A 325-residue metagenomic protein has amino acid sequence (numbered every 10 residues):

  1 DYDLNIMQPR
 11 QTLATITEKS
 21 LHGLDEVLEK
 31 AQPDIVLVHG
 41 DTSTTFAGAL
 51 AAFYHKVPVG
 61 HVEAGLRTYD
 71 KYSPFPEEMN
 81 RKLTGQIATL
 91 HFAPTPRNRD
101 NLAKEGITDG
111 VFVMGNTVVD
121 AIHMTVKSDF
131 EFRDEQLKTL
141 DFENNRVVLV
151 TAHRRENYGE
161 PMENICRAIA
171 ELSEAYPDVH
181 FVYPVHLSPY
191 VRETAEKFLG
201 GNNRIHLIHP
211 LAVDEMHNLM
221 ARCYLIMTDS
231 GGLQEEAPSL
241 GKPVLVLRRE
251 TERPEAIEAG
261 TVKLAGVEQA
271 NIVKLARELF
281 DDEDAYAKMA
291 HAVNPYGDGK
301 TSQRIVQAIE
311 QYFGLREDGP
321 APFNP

Functional and structural regions predicted by a protein language model:
D1-Y183, S188-P325: Nucleotide-activated sugar donor-binding and catalytic core shared by glycosyltransferases and related lipid-linked
